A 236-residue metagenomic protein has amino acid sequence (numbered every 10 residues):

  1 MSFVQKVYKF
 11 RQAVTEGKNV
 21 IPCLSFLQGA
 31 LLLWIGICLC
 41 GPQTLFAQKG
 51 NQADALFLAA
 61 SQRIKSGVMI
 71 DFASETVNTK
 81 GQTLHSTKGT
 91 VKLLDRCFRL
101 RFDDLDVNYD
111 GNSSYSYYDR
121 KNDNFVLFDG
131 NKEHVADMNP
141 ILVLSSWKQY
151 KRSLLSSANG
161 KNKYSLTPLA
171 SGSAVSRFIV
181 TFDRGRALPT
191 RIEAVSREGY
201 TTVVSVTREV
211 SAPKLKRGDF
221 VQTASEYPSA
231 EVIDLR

Functional and structural regions predicted by a protein language model:
M1-L24: N-terminal secretory signal peptides that target proteins for export/translocation
S2, L24-Q43: Gram-negative bacterial Sec-dependent N-terminal signal peptides
G36-C38, P42-T83, L94-C97, S225-R236: N-terminal leader/targeting segments and the immediate start of mature chains
K49-G50, A158, L169-S176, R184-R236: Non-transmembrane domains of secretory- and envelope-associated proteins
F72-S74, R99-D103, K163-S171, R191-V195: Short beta-strand segments that buttress and anchor functional surface loops
H85-D137, R197, T202: An acidic-aromatic
L93-L94, N108-D110, F178-R191: A short, surface-exposed beta-strand/turn
D129-G160: Flexible, surface-exposed loop/linker segments and immediately adjacent secondary-structure boundaries
